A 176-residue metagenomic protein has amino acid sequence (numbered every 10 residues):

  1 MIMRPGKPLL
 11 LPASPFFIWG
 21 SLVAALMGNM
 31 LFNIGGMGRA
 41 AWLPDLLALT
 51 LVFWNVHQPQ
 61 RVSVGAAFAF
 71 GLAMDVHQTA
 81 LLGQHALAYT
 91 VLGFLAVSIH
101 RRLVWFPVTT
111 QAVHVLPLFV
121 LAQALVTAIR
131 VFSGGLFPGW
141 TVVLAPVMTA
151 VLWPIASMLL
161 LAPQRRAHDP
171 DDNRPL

Functional and structural regions predicted by a protein language model:
M1-L176: Terminal, non-globular segments
